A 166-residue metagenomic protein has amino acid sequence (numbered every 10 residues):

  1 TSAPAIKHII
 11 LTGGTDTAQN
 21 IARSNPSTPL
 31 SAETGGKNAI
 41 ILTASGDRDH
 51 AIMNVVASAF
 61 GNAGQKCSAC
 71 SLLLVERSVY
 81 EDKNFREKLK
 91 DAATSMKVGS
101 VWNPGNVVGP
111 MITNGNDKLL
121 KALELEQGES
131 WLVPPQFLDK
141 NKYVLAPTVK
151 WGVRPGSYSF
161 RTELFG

Functional and structural regions predicted by a protein language model:
A3-P4, H8, G14-P155: ALDH superfamily catalytic-core signature
L164-G166: Short, intrinsically disordered, charge-balanced linker/junction segments flanking boundaries in proteins
